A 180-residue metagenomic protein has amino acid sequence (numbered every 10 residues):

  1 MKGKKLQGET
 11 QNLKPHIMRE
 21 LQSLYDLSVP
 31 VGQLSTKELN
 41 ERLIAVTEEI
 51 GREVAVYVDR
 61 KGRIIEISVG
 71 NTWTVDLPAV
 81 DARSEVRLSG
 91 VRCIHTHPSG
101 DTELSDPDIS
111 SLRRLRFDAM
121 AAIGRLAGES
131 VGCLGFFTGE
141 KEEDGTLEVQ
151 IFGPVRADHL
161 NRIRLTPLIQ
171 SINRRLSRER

Functional and structural regions predicted by a protein language model:
M1-P30, P78-R180: Active-site-proximal loop/helix of nucleotide/amide-processing enzymes and allied scaffolds
S28, Q33-A45: Short, basic/aromatic recognition patches
Q33-K37, T72, S99-D101: A short linear-motif detector with a strong N-terminal bias
T47-G51: A short catalytic or substrate-binding loop motif that flags glycine-/basic-rich loops and adjacent residues that bind
E53-R60, M120-I123: Short beta-strand scaffold segments in enzyme catalytic cores
D59-E66, G128-S130: Short, glycine-anchored, charge-dense loop/turn motifs used at functional sites
D59-K61, G70-N71, H97: Short glycine-rich, polar/acidic loop-and-turn segments at beta strand-coil junctions
I65-L77: Structured interaction and signal-relay segments at domain junctions
